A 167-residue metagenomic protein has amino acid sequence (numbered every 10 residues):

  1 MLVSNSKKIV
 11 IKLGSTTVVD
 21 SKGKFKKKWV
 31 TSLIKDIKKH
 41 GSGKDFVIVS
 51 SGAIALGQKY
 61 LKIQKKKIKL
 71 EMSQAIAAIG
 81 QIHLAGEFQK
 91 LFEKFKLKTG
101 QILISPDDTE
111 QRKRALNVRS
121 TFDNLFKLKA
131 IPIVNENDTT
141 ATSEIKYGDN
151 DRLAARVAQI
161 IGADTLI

Functional and structural regions predicted by a protein language model:
M1-I167: Nucleotide/pyrophosphate-binding catalytic subdomain
